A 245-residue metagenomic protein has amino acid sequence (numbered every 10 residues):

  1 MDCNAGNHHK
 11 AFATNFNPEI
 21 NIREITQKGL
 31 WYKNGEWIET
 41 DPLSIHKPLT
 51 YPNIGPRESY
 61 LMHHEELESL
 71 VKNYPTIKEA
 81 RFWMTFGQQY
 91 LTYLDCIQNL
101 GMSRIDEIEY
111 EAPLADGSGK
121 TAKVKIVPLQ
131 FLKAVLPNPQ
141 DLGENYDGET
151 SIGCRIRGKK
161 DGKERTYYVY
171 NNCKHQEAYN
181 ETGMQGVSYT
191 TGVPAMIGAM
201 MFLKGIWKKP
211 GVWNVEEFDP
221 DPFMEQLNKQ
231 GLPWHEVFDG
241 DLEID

Functional and structural regions predicted by a protein language model:
M1-D245: C-terminal catalytic/substrate-binding lobe primarily of soluble NAD(P)-dependent oxidoreductases
